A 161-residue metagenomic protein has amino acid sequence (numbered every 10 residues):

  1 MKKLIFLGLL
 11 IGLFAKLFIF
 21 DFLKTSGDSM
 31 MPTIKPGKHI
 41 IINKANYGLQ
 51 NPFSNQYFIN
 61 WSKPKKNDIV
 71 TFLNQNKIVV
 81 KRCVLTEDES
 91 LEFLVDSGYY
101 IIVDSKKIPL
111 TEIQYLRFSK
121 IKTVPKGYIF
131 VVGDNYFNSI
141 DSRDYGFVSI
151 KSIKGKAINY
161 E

Functional and structural regions predicted by a protein language model:
K2-K3, I150: Structural motif marking the loop-to-transmembrane transition
K3-F18: Hydrophobic membrane-insertion alpha-helices, especially the h-region of bacterial N-terminal signal peptides
F14-I121: Feature for secretory/organellar precursors and membrane-associated catalytic proteins
G27-S29, S139-S142: Short linear Ser/Thr-Pro motifs
N46, D141-I150, K154-E161: Extracytoplasmic/periplasmic terminal helices and flexible tails
K122-I129: Active-site metal-binding motif and surrounding structural segment of the metallo-beta-lactamase
G133: Phosphate/adenylate-binding glycine loop and adjacent helical scaffold
